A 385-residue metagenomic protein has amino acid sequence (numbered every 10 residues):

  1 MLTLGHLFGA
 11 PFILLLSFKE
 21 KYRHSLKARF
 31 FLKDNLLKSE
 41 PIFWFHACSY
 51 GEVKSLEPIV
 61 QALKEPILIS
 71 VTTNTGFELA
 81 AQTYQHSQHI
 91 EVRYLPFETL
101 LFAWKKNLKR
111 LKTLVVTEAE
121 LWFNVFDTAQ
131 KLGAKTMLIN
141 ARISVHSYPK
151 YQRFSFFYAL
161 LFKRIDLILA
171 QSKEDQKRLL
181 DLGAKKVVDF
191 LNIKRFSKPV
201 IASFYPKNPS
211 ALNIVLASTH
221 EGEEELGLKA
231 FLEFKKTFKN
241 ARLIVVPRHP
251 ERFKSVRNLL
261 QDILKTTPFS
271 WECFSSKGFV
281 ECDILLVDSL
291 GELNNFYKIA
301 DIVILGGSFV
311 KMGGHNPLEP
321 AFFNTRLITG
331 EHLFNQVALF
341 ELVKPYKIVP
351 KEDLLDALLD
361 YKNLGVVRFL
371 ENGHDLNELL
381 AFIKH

Functional and structural regions predicted by a protein language model:
M1-R29: A transmembrane-helix-recognition feature enriched in membrane-embedded lipid enzymes and envelope glyco-/phospholipid
L26-F30, S39-A202, V215, T219-E221 (+2 more regions): Active-site and donor-binding regions of nucleotide-sugar-utilizing enzymes
P58, S70-T72, F77, I214 (+1 more regions): Donor-nucleotide binding loops and adjacent catalytic segments primarily of GT-B fold Leloir glycosyltransferases
F102-K109, K277-C282, L290-D301, F322: Short acidic alpha-helix that forms the nucleotide-activated donor recognition element in Leloir-type transferases
L114, T136, I168, L285 (+2 more regions): Short, well-ordered beta-strand core segments
V125, E223, E292, H315-N316: Conserved sugar-transfer catalytic core signal across GT-A, GT-B, and GT-C glycosyltransferases
I165, L293, K298-N372: Catalytic binding pocket for nucleotide-activated donors in carbohydrate/polymer assembly enzymes
N372-H385: C-terminal alpha-helical cap of glycosyltransferases
